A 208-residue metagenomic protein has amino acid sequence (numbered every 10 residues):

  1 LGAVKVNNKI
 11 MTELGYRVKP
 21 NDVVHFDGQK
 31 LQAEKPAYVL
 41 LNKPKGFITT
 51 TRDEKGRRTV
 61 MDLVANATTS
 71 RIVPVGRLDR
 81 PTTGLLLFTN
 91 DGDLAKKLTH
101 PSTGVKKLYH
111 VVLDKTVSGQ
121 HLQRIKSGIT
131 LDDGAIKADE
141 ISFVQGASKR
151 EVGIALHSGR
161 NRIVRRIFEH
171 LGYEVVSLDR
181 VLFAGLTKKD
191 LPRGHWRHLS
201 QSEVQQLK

Functional and structural regions predicted by a protein language model:
L1-K208: Basic, flexible Lys/Arg- and Gly-enriched helix-loop patches that mediate nucleic-acid binding at interfaces with rRNA
